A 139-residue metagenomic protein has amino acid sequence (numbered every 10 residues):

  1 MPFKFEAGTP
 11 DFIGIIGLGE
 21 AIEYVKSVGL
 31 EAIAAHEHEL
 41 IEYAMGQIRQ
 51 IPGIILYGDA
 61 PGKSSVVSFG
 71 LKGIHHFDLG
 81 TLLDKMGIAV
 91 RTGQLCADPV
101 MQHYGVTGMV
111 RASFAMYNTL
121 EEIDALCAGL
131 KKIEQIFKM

Functional and structural regions predicted by a protein language model:
M1-M139: Pyridoxal 5′-phosphate
